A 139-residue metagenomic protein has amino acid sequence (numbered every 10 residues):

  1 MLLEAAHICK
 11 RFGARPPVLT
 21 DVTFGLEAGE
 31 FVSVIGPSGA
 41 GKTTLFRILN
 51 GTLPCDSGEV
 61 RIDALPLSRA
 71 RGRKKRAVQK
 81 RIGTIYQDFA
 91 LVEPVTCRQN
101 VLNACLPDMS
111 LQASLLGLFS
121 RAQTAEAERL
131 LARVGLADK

Functional and structural regions predicted by a protein language model:
M1-A5, C9-D21, R71-G72: A short, flexible loop at the N-terminus of ABC-type nucleotide-binding domains that lies
S33, R76-A90: ABC nucleotide-binding domain signature
I35-P37: The feature captures the beta-strand-to-loop junction immediately N-terminal to the Walker
N50: Helix-to-loop junction immediately C-terminal to a conserved catalytic motif
E59-A77, L115-S120: ABC ATPase NBD Q-loop/coupling interface
P66, M109-D138: Conserved ABC ATPase "signature" region
D88, V95-L111: Q-loop/switch helix immediately C-terminal to the Walker
